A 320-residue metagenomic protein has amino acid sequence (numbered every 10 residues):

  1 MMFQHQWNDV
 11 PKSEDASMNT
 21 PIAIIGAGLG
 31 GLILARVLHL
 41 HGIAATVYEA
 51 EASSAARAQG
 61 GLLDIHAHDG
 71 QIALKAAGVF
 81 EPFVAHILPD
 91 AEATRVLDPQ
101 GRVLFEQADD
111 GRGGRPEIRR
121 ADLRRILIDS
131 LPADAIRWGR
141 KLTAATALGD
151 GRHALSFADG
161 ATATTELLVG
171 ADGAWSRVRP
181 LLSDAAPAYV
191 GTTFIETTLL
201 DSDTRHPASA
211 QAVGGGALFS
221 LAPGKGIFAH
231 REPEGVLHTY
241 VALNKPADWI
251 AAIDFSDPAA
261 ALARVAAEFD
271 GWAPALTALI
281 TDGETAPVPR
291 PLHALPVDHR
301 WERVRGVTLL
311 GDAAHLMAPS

Functional and structural regions predicted by a protein language model:
W7, E14-I22, V37-H39, D64-L182 (+3 more regions): Conserved N-terminal helical subregion
G26-L29: Glycine-rich Rossmann-fold phosphate-binding loop(s) that bind the pyrophosphate of adenine dinucleotide cofactors
L32: Residues forming the Rossmann-fold NAD(P)(H) cofactor-binding site
H39-Q59: Glycine-rich FAD pyrophosphate-binding loop
T193-H230, I253: Flavin-dependent oxidoreductases
P207, A222-K225, E232-L237, L243-S320: FAD/FMN-dependent oxidoreductases across multiple families
